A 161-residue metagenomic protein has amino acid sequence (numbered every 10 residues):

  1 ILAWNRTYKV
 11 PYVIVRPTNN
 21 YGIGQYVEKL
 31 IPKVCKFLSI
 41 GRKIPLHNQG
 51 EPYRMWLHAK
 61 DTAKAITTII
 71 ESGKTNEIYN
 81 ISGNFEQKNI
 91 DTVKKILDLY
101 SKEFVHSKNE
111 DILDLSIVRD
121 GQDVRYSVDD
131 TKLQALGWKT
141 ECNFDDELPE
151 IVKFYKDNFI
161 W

Functional and structural regions predicted by a protein language model:
I1, V34, L133-Q134: Structural element of the ATP-grasp superfamily
I1-V13, L38-I40: Active-site Tyr-X1-5-Lys
I1-W4, E28-L30, N80: Short, charge-rich amphipathic segments
L2, P32, K94, D98: Active-site phosphate/pyrophosphate- and oxyanion-stabilizing loops and adjacent acidic/basic residues in soluble
Y12-I14, P45-L46: Conserved active-site beta-strand element of glycosyltransferases/polysaccharide synthases
V13-L30: Flexible, glycine-rich beta-alpha linker
I31-P32, A63: Conserved terminal C-lobe alpha helix of the protein kinase catalytic domain
L38-W161: C-terminal substrate-binding subdomain of Rossmann-fold SDR/epimerase-dehydratase oxidoreductases
